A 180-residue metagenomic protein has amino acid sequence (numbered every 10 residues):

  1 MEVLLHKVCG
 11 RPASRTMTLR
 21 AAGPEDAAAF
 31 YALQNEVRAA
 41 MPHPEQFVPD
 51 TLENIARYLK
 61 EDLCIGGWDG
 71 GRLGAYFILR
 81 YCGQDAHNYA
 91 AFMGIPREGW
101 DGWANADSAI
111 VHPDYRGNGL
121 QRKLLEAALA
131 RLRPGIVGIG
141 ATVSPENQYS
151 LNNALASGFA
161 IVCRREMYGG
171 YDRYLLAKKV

Functional and structural regions predicted by a protein language model:
V3-K7, M167-V180: C-terminal "cap" of GNAT-fold acetyltransferases
T16-A32, H43: A short beta-loop-alpha structural element at the N-terminal edge of CoA-dependent acyl/N-acetyltransferase catalytic
P42-G70, I78: Active-site rim helix/loop that mediates acceptor-substrate recognition in acyltransferases
D62-G66, Y76, S108, G140 (+1 more regions): Short hydrophobic/aromatic beta-strand element in the GNAT-like acyltransferase core that lines or flanks the acyl-donor
I78-S108: Conserved acyl-donor/pantetheine-binding loop and adjacent beta-alpha core of acyl/acetyltransferases and related
S108-V111, G117-A130, N152, A156: Conserved acetyl-CoA-binding loop-helix of GNAT-fold acetyltransferases
L132-S144: Conserved GNAT acetyl-CoA-binding A-motif
P145-R164: Conserved active-site alpha-helix within GNAT-family acetyltransferase domains
